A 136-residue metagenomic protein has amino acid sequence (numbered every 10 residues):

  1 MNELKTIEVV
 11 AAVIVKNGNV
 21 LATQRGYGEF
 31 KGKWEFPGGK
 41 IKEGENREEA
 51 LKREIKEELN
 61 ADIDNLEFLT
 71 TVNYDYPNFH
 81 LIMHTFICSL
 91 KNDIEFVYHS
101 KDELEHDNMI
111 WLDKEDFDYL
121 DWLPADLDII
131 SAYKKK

Functional and structural regions predicted by a protein language model:
M1-V20, K40, T71: Conserved N-terminal beta-strand and adjoining loop/helix that marks the start of the Nudix/MutT-like hydrolase domain
L4, V72-V97, I110-D116, Y133: Active-site-adjacent beta-strand/loop module that shapes the phosphate/pyrophosphate-binding cleft
I14-V15, A22, C88, W111: Conserved hydrophobic "DFG−1" position in protein kinase catalytic cores
A22-Q24, S100: Beta-strand scaffold of nucleotide-dependent catalytic cores
E29-K33: A conserved beta-turn-beta hairpin within the catalytic core of GNAT-like acetyltransferases that forms part
F36-T70: The catalytic Nudix box helix
H99-A132: NUDIX/MutT-family hydrolases
